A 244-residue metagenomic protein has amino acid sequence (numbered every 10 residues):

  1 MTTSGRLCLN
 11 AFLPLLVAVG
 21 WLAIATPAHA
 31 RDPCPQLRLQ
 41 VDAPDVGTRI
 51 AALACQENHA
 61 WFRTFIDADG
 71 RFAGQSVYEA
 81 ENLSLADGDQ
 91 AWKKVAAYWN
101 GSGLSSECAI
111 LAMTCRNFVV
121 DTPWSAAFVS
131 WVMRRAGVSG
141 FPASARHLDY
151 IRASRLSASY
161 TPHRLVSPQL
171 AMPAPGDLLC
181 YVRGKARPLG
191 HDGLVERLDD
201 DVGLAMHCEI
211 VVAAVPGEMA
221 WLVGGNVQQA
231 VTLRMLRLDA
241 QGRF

Functional and structural regions predicted by a protein language model:
T2-L16: Bacterial N-terminal signal peptides that target proteins for export
V17-A18, A28: Cleavable N-terminal signal peptides
R31-A136: N-terminal capping segments
F65-D69, P142-A145, G190-G193, L233-M235: Short, solvent-exposed loop/turn and secondary-structure capping segments
A143-Q228: ...with weaker cross-activation on analogous glycine-rich loops/strands in unrelated enzymes
N226-F244: Low-complexity, Gly/Ser/Thr/Pro-rich intrinsically disordered linker/tail segments
